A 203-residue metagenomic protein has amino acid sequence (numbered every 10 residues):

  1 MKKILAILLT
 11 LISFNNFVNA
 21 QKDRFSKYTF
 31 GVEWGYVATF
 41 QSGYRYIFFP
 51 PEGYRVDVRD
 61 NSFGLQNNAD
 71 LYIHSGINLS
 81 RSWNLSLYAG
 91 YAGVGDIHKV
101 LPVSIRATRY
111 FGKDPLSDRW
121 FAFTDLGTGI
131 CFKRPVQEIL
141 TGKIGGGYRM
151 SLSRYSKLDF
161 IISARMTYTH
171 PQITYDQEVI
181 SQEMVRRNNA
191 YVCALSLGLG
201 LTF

Functional and structural regions predicted by a protein language model:
M1-R24, F203: Bacterial Sec-dependent N-terminal signal peptides
A20-I77, G198-T202: Short glycine/proline- and aromatic-enriched beta-strand/turn motifs that initiate or cap beta-hairpins
F25, Q66-N68, V100, I139-T141 (+1 more regions): Membrane-spanning beta-strands of outer-membrane beta-barrel proteins
V32-S42, L87-Y91, T124-I130, I162-Y168 (+1 more regions): Transmembrane beta-barrel strands of outer-membrane/channel proteins
S42-F63, L85-V103, I130-V136, Y168-N189: Flexible, solvent-exposed loop segments that connect beta-strands
Y72-G145, M150-L158: Gram-negative (and chloroplast) outer-membrane scaffold detector with strong preference for beta-barrel transmembrane
A107, N189-F203: Outer-membrane beta-barrel "beta-signal"
R154, D159-F160, Q172, Q182: Exposed regions on extracellular, virion, or secretory-pathway luminal proteins
